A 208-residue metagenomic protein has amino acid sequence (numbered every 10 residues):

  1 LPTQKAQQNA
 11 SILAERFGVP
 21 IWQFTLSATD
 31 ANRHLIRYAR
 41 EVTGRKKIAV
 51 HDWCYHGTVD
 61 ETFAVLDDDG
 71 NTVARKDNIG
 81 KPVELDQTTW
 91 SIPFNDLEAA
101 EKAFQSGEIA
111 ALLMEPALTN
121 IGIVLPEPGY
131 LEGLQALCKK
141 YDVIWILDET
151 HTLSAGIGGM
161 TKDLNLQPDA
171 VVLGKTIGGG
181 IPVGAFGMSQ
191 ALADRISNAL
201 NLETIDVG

Functional and structural regions predicted by a protein language model:
L1-G208: Conserved N-terminal phosphate-binding loop of PLP-dependent enzymes in the Aspartate aminotransferase
